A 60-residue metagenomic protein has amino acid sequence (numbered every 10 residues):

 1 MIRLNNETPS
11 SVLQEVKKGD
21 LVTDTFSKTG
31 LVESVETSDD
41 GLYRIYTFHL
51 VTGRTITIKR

Functional and structural regions predicted by a protein language model:
M1-K17: Mixed-charge, Lys/Arg-rich low-complexity intrinsically disordered regions
S11, S27, V51-G53: Compositionally biased, low-complexity intrinsically disordered regions
E15, K28-L31: Short, charged beta-turn/beta-strand-edge "cap" motif at the junction between a beta-strand and an adjacent loop
E33-K59: Basic/aromatic-rich interaction segments and small domains that mediate binding to polyanionic partners
